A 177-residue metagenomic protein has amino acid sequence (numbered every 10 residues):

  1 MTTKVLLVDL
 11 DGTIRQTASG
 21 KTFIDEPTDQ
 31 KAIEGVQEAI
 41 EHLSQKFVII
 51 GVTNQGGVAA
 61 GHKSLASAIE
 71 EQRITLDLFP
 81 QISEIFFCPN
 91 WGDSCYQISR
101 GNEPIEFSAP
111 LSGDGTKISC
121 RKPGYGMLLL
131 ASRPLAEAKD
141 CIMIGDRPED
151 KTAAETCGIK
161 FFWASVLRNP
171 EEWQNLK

Functional and structural regions predicted by a protein language model:
M1-I50: Active-site neighborhood of HAD-like aspartate-dependent phosphohydrolases
M1-L6, A66-S83, N102-K177: Asp-based, Mg2+/Mn2+-dependent phosphohydrolase catalytic module
G12-T22, I49-I50, F86, G92-G113: Short, basic/glycine-rich phosphate-binding loops at helix/coil junctions that contact nucleotide phosphates
G20-D29, G57-G61, D114-K117: Surface-exposed cleft-lining segments at the edges of enzyme active sites
I24-K31, K63-E70, P123: Alpha-helix N-cap and loop-to-helix initiation/capping positions
V36, I40-Q72, P80-S94: Substrate-recognition element of Asp-dependent hydrolases with the DxDx(T/V) motif
V58-G61, D93-Q97, D150-A153, E171: Short catalytic/ligand-binding loop motif for oxyanion handling, primarily in non-cytosolic enzymes, centered on
